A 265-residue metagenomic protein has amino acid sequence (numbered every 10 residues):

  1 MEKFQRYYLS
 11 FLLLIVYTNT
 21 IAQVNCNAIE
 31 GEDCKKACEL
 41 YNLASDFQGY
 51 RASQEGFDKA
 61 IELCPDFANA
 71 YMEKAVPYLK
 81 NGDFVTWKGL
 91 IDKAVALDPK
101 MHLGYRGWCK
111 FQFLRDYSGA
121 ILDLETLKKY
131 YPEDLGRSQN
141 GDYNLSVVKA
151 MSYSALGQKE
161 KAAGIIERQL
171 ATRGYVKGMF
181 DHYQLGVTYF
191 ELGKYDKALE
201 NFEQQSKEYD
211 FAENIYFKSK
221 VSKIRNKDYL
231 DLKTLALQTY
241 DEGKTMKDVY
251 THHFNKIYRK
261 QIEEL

Functional and structural regions predicted by a protein language model:
A22-M72, N81, G89, I262-E263: N-terminal leader/linker segments that initiate helical-solenoid repeat arrays
V24-A28, D58-E62, D92-L97, K128-D142 (+2 more regions): Flexible helix-coil transition and linker loops at the boundaries of alpha-helical arrays
V24-C34, E160, G164, Y209 (+1 more regions): Terminal, low-structured helical/coil segments at or just beyond the last alpha-helical repeat
F47, N81, F113-L114, L156 (+2 more regions): Structural motif corresponding to the intra-repeat A-B loop/turn of tetratricopeptide repeats
S53, W87, A120, A162 (+2 more regions): Single-residue signature of alpha-solenoid repeat helices
A70, H102-G104, R137, L145 (+2 more regions): TPR alpha-solenoid repeat register
E73, Y105-R106, G141, V148 (+2 more regions): Canonical tetratricopeptide repeat
V95-P99, F111, L122-Y130, E203-D210 (+1 more regions): TPR/TPR-like (Sel1-like) alpha-helical repeat modules
